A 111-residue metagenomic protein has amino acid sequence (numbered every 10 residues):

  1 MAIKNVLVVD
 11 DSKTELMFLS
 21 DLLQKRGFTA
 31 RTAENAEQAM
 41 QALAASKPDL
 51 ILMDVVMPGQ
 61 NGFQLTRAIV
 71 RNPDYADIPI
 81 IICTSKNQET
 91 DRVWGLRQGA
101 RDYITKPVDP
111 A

Functional and structural regions predicted by a protein language model:
M17-K25: Charged docking surfaces used in two-component/phosphorelay signaling
G27-E34, A42: Short hydrophobic/Thr-rich beta-strand motif most characteristic of the beta2 strand and flanking loop of CheY-like
S46-L52: Active-site beta3 strand of CheY-like receiver
M57: Receiver (REC) domain active-site loop signature in two-component systems and cognate sites in sensor histidine kinases
K106: A Lys-centered signature of the CheY-like receiver
